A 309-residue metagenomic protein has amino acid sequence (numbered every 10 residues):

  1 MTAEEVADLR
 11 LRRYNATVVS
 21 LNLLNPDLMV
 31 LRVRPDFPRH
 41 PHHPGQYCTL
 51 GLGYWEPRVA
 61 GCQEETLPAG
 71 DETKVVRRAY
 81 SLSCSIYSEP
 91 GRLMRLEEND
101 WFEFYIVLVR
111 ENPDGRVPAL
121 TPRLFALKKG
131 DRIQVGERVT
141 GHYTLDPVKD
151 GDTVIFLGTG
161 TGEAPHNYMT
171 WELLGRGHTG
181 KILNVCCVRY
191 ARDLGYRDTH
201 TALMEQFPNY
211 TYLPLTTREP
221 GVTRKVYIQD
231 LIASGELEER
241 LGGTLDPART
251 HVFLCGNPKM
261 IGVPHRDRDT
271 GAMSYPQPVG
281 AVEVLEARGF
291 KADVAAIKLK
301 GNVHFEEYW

Functional and structural regions predicted by a protein language model:
A3-K128: Ferredoxin-reductase
C48-G51, I133-V135, V154: Generic structural signal for buried aliphatic residues
L82, P165-G175: Histidine-anchored nucleotide/phosphate-binding helix
E137-K149: A short, basic/flexible loop-to-alpha-helix module at the beginning of a structural domain
G151, L173-I182: Conserved S-adenosyl-L-methionine
T153-I155, K181-L183, H251: Structural motif
T159-P165: Ser/Thr-glycine-rich phosphate-binding loops at phosphate-binding pockets of nucleotides, nucleotide cofactors
V185, Y190-W309: Reductase modules of NAD(P)H-dependent flavoproteins
